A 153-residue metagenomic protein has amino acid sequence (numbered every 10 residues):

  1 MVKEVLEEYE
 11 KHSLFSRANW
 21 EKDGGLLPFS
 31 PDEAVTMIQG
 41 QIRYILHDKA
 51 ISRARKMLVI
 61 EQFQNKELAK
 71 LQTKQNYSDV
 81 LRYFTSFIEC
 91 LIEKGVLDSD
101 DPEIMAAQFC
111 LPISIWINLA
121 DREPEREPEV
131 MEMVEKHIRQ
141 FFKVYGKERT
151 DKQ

Functional and structural regions predicted by a protein language model:
M1-V5, L68: Short amphipathic alpha-helical segment with a characteristic S/N-K-E followed by hydrophobic residues
E4, E8-K11, F15-S52, M105-A106: Hydrophobic alpha-helical connector segments
E8-S16, D48, N65, Y83 (+6 more regions): A short secondary-structure junction motif
R17-G24, K56-I60, R122-R126: Short linear capping/connector segments at secondary-structure termini
Q39-H47, R55-F63, Q140-V144: Helix-loop "lid/cap" segments that line or gate small-molecule binding pockets
L46-V59, K66-E93: Amphipathic alpha-helical packing segments from all-alpha helical-bundle domains
K70, S78, I88-R139, K152: Hydrophobic/aromatic-rich alpha-helical bundle segments in the mid-to-C-terminal region
Y145-Q153: C-terminal effector-binding regulatory domain of bacterial HTH transcription factors
